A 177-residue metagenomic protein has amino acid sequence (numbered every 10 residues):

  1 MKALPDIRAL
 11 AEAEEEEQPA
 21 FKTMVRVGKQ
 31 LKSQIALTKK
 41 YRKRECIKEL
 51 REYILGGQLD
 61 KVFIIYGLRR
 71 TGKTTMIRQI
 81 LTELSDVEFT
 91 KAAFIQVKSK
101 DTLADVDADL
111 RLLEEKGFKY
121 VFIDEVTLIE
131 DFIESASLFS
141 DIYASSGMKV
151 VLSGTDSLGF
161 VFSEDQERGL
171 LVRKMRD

Functional and structural regions predicted by a protein language model:
M1-D177: Phosphate-binding site recognition
